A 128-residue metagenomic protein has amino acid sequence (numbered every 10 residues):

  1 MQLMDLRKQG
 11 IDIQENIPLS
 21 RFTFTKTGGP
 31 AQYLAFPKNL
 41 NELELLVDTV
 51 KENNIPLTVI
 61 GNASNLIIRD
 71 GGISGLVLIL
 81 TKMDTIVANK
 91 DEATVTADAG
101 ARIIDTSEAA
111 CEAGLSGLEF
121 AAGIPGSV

Functional and structural regions predicted by a protein language model:
Q2-V128: Anion-binding (especially nucleotide phosphate/pyrophosphate-binding) glycine-rich loop and adjoining beta-alpha core
